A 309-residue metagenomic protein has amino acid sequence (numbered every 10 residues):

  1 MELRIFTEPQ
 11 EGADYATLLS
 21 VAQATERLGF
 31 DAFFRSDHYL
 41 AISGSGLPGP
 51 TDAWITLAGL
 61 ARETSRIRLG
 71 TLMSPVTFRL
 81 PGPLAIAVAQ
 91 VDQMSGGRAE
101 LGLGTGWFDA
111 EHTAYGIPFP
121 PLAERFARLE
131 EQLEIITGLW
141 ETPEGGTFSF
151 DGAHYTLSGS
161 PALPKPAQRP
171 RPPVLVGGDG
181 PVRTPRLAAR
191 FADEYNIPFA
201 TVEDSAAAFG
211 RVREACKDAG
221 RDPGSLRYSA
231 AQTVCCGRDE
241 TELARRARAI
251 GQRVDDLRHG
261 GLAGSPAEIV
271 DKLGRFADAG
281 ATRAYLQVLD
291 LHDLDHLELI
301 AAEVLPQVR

Functional and structural regions predicted by a protein language model:
M1-R309: Active-site-adjacent structural elements that line small-molecule/cofactor binding pockets in enzymes
